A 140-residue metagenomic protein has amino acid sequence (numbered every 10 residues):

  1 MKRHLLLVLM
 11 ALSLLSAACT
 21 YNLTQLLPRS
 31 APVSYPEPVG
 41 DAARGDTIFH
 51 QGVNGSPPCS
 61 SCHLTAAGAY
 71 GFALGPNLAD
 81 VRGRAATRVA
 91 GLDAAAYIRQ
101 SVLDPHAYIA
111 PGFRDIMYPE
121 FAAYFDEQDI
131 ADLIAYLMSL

Functional and structural regions predicted by a protein language model:
M1-Y35: N-terminal export/targeting leaders of redox proteins
T20-N22, A96, M117-L140: C-terminal capping alpha-helices of c-type cytochrome domains
L23-V53, L92: Electrostatic cytochrome c docking/interface patches
D41-R44, G55-P58, A94, I98 (+2 more regions): Stable alpha-helical elements in mature extracytoplasmic
G45, N54-A66, L133, L137: The canonical Cys-X-X-Cys-His
D46-S60, G71-L74, E127: Sequence context surrounding c-type heme c attachment/ligation sites in exported
S60-S101, P119-Y124: Gly/Gly-Pro-rich "capping" loops immediately C-terminal to redox-active cysteine motifs in periplasmic/lumenal
A107-F113: Substrate-binding/catalytic groove segments of enzymes that remodel or degrade extracellular structural polymers
